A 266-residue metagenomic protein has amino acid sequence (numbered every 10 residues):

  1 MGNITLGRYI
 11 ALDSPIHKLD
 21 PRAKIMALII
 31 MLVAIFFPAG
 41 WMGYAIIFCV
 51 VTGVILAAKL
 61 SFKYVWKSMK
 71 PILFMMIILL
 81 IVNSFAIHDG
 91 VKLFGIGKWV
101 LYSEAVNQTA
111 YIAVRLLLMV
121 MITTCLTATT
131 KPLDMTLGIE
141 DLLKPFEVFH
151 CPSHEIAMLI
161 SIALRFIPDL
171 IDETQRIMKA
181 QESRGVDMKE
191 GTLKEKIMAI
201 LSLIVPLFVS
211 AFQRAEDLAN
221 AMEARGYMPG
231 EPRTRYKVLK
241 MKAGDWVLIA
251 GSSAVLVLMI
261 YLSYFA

Functional and structural regions predicted by a protein language model:
M1-W41, I47-L56, D141-C151, E155-I162 (+1 more regions): Transmembrane alpha-helix interface motif
D13, F36, L60-Y64, I96 (+4 more regions): Membrane-helix interfacial "entry" motifs
D20, V65, M69, A110-V114: Hydrophobic alpha-helical elements at and bordering transmembrane segments of multi-pass membrane proteins
K24, K63-L73, D245-L248: Alpha-helical transmembrane segments and their helix-start/interface "positive-inside/aromatic belt" motifs in integral
G40, Y44, K59-K63, I87-G95 (+2 more regions): Transmembrane helix-loop junctions in multipass membrane proteins, especially transporters and channels
V50-L60, M75-I78: Alpha-helical transmembrane segments and their membrane-interface exit regions
I72-V186: Juxtamembrane/interface alpha-helical elements of multi-pass membrane proteins
